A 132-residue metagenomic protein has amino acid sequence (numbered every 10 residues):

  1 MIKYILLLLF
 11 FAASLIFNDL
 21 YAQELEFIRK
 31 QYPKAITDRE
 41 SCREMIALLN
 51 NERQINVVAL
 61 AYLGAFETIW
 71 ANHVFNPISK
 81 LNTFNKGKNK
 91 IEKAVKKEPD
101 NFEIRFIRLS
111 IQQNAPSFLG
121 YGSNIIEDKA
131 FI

Functional and structural regions predicted by a protein language model:
M1-L25: Bacterial Sec-dependent N-terminal signal peptides
P33-I36, I69-I78, N114-L119: Short coil/turn linking the two alpha-helices of tandem helical-hairpin repeats
P33-I46, K80-K88, Y121-G122, D128: Helix-turn-helix repeat elements of alpha-solenoid scaffolds
S110-I132: A charged, solvent-exposed segment within the mature domains of Sec-exported extracytoplasmic proteins
